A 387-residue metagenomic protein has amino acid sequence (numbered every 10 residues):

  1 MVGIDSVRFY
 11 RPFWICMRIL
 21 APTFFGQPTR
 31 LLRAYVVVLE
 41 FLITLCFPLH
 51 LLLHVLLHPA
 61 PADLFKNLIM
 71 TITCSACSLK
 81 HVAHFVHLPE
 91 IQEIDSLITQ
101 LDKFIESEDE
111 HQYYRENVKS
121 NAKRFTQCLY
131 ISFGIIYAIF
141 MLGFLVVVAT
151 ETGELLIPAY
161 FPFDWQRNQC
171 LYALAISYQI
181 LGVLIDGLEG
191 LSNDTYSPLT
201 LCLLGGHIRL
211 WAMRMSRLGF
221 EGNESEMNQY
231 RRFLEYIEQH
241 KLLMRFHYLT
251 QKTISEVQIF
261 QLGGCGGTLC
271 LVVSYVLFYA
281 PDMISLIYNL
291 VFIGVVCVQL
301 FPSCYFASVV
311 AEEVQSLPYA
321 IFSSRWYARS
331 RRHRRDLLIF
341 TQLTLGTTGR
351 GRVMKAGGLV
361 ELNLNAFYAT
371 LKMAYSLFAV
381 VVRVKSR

Functional and structural regions predicted by a protein language model:
M1-L68, T99-L201, G206, A212-R231 (+3 more regions): Helix-loop-helix junctions within predominantly alpha-helical proteins
D63-H84: Transmembrane alpha-helix/interfacial motif
L68, I259, G263-G266, L290: Hydrophobic residues within alpha-helical transmembrane segments of multi-pass solute transporters/permease subunits
K80-I98, S197-P198, G205, L300-S324: Inner-leaflet juxtamembrane helices
H81-V86, I91, L101-E106, R214-R232 (+2 more regions): Short intracellular "coupling" helices and adjacent cytoplasmic loop segments at the cytosolic face of multi-pass
E93-K103, L210-R217, L234-L249, S316-S323: Short amphipathic alpha-helical coupling elements at transmembrane boundaries
E226-G264, F340-T344, T348: Intracellular effector-coupling site of seven-transmembrane GPCRs, centered on the ICL3-to-TM6 transition
S255, A280-P281, I293-R387: C-terminal transmembrane module of eukaryotic multi-pass membrane proteins
